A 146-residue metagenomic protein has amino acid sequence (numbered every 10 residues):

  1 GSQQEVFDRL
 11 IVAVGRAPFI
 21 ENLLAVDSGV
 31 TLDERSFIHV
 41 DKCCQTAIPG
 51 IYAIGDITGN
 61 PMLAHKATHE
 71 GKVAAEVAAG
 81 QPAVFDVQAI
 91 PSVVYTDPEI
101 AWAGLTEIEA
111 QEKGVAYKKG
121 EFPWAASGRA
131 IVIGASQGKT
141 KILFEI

Functional and structural regions predicted by a protein language model:
G1-S2: Glycine-centered tight beta-turn/hairpin loop motif at sheet-sheet or coil-to-beta transitions
E5-A78: FAD-site-proximal beta/loop scaffold in flavoenzymes
R16-F19, I57-I146: Mid-to-C-terminal Rossmann-like scaffold of FAD/NAD(P)H-dependent oxidoreductases
